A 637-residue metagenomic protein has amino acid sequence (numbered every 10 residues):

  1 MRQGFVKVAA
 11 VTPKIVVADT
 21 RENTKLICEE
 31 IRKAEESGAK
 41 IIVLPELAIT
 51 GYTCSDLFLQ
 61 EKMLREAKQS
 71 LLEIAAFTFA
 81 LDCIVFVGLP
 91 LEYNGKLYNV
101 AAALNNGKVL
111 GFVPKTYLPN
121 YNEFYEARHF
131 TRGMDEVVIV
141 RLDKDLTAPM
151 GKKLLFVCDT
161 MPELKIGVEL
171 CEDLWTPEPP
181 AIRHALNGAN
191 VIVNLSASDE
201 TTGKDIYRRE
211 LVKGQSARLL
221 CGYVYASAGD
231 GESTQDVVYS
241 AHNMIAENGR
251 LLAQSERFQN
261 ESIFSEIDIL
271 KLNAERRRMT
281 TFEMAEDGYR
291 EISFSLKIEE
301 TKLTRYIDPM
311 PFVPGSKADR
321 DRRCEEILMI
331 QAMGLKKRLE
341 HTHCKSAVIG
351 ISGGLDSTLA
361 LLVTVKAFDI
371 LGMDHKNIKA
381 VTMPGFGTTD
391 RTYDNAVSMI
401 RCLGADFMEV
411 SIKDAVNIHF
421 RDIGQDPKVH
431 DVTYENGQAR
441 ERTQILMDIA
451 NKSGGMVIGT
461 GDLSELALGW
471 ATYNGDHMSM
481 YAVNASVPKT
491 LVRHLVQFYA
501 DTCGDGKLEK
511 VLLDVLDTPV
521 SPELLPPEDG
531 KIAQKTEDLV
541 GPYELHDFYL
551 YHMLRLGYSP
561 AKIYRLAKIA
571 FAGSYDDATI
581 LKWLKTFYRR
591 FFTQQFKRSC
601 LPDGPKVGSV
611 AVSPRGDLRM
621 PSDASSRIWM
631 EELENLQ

Functional and structural regions predicted by a protein language model:
M1-G350, K366-K376: Enzyme catalytic cores with a strong preference for nitrogen-chemistry domains
K7, N23, T160-L164, C221 (+5 more regions): ATP/NTP-dependent adenylation/nucleotidyl-transfer catalytic domains that generate, transfer, or process NMP-activated
